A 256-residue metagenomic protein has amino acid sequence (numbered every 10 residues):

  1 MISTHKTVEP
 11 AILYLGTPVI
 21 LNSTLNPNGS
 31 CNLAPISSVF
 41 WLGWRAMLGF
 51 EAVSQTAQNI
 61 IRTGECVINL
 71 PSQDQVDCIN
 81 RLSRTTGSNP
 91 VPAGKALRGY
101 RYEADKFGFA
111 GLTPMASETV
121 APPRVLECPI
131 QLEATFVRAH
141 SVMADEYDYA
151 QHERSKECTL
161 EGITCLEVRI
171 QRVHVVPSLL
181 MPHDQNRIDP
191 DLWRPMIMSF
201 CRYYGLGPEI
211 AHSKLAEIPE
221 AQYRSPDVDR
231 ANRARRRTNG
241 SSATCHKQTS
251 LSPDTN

Functional and structural regions predicted by a protein language model:
M1-N256: Basic, polyanion-binding surface patches
